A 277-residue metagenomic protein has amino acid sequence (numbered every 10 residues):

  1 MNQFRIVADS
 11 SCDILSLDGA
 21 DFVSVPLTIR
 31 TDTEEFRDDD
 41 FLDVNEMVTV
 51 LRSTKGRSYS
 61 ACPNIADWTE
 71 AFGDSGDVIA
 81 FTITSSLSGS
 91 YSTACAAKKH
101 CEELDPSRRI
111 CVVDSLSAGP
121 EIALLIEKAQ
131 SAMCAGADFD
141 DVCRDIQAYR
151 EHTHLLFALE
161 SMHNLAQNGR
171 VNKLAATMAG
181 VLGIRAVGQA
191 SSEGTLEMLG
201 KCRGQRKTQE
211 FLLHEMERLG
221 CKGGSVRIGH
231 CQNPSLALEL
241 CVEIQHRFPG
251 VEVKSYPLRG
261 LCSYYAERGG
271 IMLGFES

Functional and structural regions predicted by a protein language model:
N2-Q3, S11-I29, T33-E34, L87-S90 (+4 more regions): Mixed-charge interfacial surface used for oligomerization/domain docking and macromolecular partner engagement
V7: Generic enzyme active-site microenvironment
E34-E103: Class I S-adenosyl-L-methionine
Y59, A80, V112, R227-I228: Short catalytic-loop micro-motif centered on adjacent basic/acidic residues
G76-A80, E103-V113, S255: Glycine/charged-rich beta-loop-alpha catalytic/anionic-binding loops adjacent to active sites
